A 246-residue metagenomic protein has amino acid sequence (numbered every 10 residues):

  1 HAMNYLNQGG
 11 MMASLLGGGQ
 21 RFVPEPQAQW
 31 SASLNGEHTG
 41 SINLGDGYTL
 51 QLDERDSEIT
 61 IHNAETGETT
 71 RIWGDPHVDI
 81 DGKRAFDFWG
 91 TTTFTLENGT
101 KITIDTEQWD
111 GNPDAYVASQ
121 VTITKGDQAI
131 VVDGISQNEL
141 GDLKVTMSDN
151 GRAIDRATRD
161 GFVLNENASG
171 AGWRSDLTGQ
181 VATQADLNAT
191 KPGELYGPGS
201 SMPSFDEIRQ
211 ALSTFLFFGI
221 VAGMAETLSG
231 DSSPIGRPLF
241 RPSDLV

Functional and structural regions predicted by a protein language model:
G10, L15-V246: Von Willebrand factor type D
